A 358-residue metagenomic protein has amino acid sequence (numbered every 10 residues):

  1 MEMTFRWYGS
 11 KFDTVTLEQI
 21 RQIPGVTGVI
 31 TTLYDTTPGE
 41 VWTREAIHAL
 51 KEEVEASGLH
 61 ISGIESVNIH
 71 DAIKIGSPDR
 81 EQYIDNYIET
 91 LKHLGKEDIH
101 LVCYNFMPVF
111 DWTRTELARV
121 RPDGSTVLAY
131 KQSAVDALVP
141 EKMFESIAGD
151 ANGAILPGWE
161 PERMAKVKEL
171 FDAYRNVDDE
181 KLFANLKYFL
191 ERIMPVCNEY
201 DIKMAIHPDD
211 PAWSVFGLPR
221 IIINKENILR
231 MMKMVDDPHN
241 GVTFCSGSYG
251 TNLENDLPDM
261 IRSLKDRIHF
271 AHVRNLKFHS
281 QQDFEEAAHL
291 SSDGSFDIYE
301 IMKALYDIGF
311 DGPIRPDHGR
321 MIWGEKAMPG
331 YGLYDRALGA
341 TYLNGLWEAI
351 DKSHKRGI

Functional and structural regions predicted by a protein language model:
M1-T4, G9-T14, E52-E55, A72-G76 (+7 more regions): Histidine-acidic metal/acid-base catalytic patches
Q19-V26, V196: A short, Lys/Arg-enriched amphipathic alpha-helix followed by its capping loop at the start of a domain
V29: Long, His/Glu/Asp-enriched segments that create or flank divalent metal/ion-associated functional microenvironments
T32-H48: Glycine-rich, proline-tolerant flexible connector loops at the mouths of alpha/beta enzymes
T43-L59, S66, Y83: An N-terminal, globular interaction/scaffold subdomain
G63-E97, L101-V120, Q132-K142: Acidic/aromatic-lined carbohydrate-recognition and catalytic surfaces of CAZymes acting on diverse glycans
V109-N185: Extended, charge-rich helix/loop segments that form flexible, surface "patches" used to engage negatively charged
